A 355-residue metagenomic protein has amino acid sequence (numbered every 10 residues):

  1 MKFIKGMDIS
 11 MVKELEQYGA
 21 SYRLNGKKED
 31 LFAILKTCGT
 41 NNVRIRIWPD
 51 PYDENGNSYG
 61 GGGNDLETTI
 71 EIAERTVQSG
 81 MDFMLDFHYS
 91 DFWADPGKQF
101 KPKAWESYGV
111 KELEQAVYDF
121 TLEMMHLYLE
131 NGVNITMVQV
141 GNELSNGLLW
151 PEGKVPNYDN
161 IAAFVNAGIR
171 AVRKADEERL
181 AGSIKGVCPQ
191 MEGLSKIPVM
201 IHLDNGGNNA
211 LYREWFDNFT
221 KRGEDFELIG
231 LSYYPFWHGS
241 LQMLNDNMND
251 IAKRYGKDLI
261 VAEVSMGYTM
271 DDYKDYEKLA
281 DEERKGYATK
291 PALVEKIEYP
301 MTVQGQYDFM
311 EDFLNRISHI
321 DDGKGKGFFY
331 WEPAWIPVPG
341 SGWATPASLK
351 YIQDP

Functional and structural regions predicted by a protein language model:
M1-E71, R75-V77, D82, S90-Y108 (+4 more regions): N-terminal substrate-binding region of glycoside hydrolase catalytic domains
M1-K5, G39-N41, V77-F83, L129-T136 (+5 more regions): Short, well-ordered coil/turn segments that N-cap beta-strands
M7, L35, D86, V138 (+3 more regions): Conserved, mostly hydrophobic/aromatic
I9-V12, W48-D50, H88-F92, V140-S145 (+4 more regions): Active-site beta-loop-alpha junctions enriched in small/polar residues
K27-T37, L66-F83, L122-V133, F216-F219 (+2 more regions): Short amphipathic alpha-helices and their capping/turn segments at secondary-structure boundaries
N64-T68, D95-F226, G239-M248, G340-Q353: Active-site cleft segment of glycoside hydrolase catalytic domains centered on the general acid/base Glu
F216-Y273, K285, P300: Flexible, glycine-rich surface segments
D246, D250-K253, T269-D312, R316 (+2 more regions): Aromatic-rich peripheral "rim/lid" segments of glycoside hydrolase catalytic domains that contact and position glycan
